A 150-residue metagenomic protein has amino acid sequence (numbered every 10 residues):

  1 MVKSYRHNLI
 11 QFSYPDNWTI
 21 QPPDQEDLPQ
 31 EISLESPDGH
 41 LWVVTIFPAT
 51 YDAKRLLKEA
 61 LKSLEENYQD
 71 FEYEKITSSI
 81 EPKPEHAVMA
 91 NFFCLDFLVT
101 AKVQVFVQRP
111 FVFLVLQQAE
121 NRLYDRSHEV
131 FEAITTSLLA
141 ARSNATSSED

Functional and structural regions predicted by a protein language model:
V2, W18-T19, Y68-F71, L138: Short glycine-aromatic motifs
V2-K62: Secretory pathway targeting signatures of secreted, lumenal, and periplasmic proteins
Q11, A87-M89, F113-L114: General beta-strand recognition
N17, P37-D38, K83, F106-V112: Short, solvent-exposed coil/turn segments at beta-strand boundaries
W18, L114-D150: Surface-exposed amphipathic alpha-helical segments
Q21, A53, F97-V99, V112-L114 (+1 more regions): Intrinsically disordered, low-complexity acidic/polar segments
L34, V44, V88-C94, L138: Short beta-strand element of the conserved SAM-dependent methyltransferase core
L61-R109: Signature of long, low-cysteine stretches enriched in small and polar/charged residues
